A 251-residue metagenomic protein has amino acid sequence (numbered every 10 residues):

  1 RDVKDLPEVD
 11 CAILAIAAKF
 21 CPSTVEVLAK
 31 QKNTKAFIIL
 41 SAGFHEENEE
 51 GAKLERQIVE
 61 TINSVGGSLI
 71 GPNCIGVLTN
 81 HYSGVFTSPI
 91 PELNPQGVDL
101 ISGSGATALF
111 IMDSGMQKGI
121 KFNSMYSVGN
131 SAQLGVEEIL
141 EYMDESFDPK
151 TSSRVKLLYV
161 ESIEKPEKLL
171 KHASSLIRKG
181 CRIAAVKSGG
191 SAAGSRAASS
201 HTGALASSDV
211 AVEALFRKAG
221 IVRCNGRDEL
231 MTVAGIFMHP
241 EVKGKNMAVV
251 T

Functional and structural regions predicted by a protein language model:
R1-T251: Catalytic-core regions of core metabolic enzymes, especially those transforming organic acids/acyl-group intermediates
